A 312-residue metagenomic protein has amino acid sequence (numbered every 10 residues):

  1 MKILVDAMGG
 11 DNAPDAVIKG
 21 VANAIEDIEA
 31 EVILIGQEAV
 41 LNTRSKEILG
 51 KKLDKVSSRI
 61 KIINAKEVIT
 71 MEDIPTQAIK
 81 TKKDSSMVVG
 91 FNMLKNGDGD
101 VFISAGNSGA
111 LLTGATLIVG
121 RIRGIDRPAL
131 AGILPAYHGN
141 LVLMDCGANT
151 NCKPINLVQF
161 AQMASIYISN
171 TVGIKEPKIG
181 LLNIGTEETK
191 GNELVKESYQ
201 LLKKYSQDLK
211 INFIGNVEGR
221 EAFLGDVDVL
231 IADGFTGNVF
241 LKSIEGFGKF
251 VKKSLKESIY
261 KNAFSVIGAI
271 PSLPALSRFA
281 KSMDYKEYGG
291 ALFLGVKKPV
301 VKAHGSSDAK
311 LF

Functional and structural regions predicted by a protein language model:
M1-T43: N-terminal phosphate-binding or glycine-rich loops at protein starts, especially the Walker A/P-loop of NTPases
I3-D15, A148-V158, K302-K310: Short, glycine-rich nucleotide/cofactor-binding loops
D15-A16, I28-I33, A39, N151-G219 (+2 more regions): Glycine-rich phosphate/diphosphate-binding loop of Rossmann-like nucleotide-binding domains
K51-G99: Phosphate/nucleotide-donor binding subsite
V56, T171-I179, D208-R220, K261-I270 (+1 more regions): Flexible, glycine/charged-enriched surface loops at secondary-structure junctions
R59-I60, L141, I211: Short, conserved active-site loop motifs that form the nucleotide-linked donor/cofactor pocket
T116-A129, I133-L143, D226-L230, G234-F312: Glycine-rich phosphate/nucleotide-binding loop
